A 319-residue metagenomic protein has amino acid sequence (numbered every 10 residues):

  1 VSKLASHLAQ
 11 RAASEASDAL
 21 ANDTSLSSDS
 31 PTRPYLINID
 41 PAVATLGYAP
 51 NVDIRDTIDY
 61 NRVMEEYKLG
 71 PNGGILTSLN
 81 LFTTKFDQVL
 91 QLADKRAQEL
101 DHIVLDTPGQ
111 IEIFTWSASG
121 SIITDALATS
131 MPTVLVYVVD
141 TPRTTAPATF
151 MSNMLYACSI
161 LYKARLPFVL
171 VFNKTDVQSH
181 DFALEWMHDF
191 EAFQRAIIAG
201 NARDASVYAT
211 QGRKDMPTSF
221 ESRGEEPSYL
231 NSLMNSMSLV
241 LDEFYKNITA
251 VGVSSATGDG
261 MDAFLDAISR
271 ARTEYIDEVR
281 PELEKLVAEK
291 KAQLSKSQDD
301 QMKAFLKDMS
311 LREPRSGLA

Functional and structural regions predicted by a protein language model:
V1-D29, N72, K85, A97-Q98 (+4 more regions): P-loop NTP-binding site
S2-V134: Nucleotide-state-sensitive switch-loop elements of NTP-binding domains
D40, V171-N173: Active-site glycine-centered loops adjacent to acidic/histidine catalytic or metal-binding residues that shape
V43-G47, R62-V63, I111-I113, I122 (+4 more regions): Eukaryotic short linear interaction motifs
R55-I58, V139, F172, S254: Residues at the C-termini of beta-strands that transition into short coil/loop
Y67-K68, F82, A118-D125, P142-T145 (+2 more regions): Charged, surface-exposed interaction regions in soluble eukaryotic proteins
H102, T107-A118, S130-M154, K163 (+2 more regions): Conserved Switch II/interswitch segment of TRAFAC-class P-loop GTPases
I160: Long, contiguous binding/interaction regions
